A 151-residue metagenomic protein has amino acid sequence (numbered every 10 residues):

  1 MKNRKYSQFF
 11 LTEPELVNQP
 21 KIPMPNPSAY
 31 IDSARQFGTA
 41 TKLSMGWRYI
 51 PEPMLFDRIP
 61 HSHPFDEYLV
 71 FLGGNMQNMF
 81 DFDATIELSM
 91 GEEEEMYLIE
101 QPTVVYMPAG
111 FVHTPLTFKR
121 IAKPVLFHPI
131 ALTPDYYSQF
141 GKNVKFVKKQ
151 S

Functional and structural regions predicted by a protein language model:
M1-I59: A short, N-terminal "cap"/entry segment at the start of jelly-roll beta-barrel domains of the cupin/DSBH fold
M1-P14, L116-S151: Double-stranded beta-helix
K42, F65-L69, D83-T85, P124-V125: Extracellular structured ligand-interaction cores
W47, L69, V104-Y106, P129: Conserved hydrophobic/aromatic beta-strand scaffold that supports enzyme active sites
P53, M76-N78, E94, H113 (+2 more regions): Residues that cap or initiate secondary-structure elements
P53-Y68, M76-D83: A short beta-loop-beta micro-motif enriched in histidine and acidic residues
F71-E100, S138-K142: A short beta-strand-loop-beta hairpin characteristic of the jelly-roll/cupin
E92-E93, Y97-K119: Conserved metal-binding segment of the jelly-roll/cupin
